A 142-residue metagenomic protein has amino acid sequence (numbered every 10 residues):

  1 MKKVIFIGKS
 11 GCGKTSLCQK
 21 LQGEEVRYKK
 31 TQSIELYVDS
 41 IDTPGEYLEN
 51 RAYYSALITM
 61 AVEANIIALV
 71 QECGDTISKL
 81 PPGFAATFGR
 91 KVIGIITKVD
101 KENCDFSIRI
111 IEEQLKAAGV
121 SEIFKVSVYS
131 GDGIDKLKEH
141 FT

Functional and structural regions predicted by a protein language model:
M1-T43: Conserved G1/Walker A P-loop phosphate-binding module
K14, T76-K79, I134: Short, well-ordered alpha-helical microsegments
L36-Y54, E72: Switch II (G3) loop of P-loop NTPases
G45, G74-T76, V99-E102, Y129-D132: Conserved nucleotide-binding/hydrolysis micro-motifs of P-loop NTPases
R51-D75, P82-I93: Inter-motif core of Ras-like GTPase G domains
N65-Q71, F88-D100, L115-S127: Conserved beta-strand/loop subsegment of P-loop NTPase cores
E102-T142: Canonical P-loop GTPase G-domain recognition
